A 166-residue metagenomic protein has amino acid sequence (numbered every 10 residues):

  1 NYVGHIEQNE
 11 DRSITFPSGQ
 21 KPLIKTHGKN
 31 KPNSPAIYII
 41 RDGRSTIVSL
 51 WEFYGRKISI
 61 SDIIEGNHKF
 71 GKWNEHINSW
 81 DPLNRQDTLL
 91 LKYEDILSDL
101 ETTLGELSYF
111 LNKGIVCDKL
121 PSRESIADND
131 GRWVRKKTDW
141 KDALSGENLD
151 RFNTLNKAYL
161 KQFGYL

Functional and structural regions predicted by a protein language model:
N1-L91, V134-L166: PAPS-dependent sulfotransferase catalytic domain
P32-A36, L100-T103, A127-D130: Short, solvent-exposed polar/charged micro-motifs at secondary-structure junctions
T46-I47, D99, V116: Residue-level signal for secondary-structure boundary sites
N84-F110: Phosphate-binding beta-loop-alpha motif at adenosine-nucleotide cofactor sites
N112-R123: Short, surface-exposed acidic
P121-D139: Short acidic/His-enriched helical or mixed secondary-structure segments at domain edges of catalytic enzymes and some
